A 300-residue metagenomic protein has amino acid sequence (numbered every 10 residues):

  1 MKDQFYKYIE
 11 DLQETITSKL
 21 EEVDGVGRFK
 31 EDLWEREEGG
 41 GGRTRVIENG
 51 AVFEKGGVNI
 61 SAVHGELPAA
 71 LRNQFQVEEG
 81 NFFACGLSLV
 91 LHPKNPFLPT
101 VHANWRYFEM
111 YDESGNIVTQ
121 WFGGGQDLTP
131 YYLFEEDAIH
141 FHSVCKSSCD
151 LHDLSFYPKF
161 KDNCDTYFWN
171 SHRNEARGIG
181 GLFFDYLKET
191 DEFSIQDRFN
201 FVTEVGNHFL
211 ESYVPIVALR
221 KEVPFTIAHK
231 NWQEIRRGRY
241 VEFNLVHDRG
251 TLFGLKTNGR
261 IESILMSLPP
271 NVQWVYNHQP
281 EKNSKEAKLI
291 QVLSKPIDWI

Functional and structural regions predicted by a protein language model:
M1-Q76, T190-P224, K230-Y240: Gly/Pro-rich turn-and-neighbor structural signature
T44-W121: Internal mixed beta-strand/loop scaffold within catalytic domains of large alpha/beta enzymes
L71-N73, F193, L252-N258, Y276: Short conserved micro-motifs at the rims of enzyme active sites and ligand-binding pockets
F83-G86, Q120-D127, E175-Q196, Y240-E242: Glycine-rich, often proline-containing surface loops adjacent to acidic residues and nearby aromatics that form
Y111-K159: Compact, glycine/acidic-enriched structural inserts
A138-I227, N231: Extended, acidic-biased charged interface segments
N231-Q273: C-terminal, helix-dominated tail/subdomain
N258-I300: TerminUS-proximal long segments
